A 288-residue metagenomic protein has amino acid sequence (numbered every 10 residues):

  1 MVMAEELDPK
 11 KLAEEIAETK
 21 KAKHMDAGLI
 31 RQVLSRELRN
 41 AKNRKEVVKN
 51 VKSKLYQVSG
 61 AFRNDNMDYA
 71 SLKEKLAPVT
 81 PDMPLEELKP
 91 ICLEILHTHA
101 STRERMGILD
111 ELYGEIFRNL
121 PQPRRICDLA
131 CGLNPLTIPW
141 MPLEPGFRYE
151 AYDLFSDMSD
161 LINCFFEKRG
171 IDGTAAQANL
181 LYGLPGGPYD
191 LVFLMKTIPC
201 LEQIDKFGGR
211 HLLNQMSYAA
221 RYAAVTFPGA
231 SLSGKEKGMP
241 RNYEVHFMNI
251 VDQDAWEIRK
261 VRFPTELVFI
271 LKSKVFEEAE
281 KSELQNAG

Functional and structural regions predicted by a protein language model:
L38-N119: Class I SAM-dependent methyltransferase Rossmann-like catalytic core, especially the SAM/SAH-binding loop
P123-N134: Conserved class I S-adenosyl-L-methionine
L133-P145: Conserved SAM-binding loop of SAM-dependent methyltransferases across substrates and taxa, primarily the Class I
I138, D190-D205: A short SAM/SAH-binding and catalytic strip from SAM-dependent methyltransferases
R148-D153: Conserved SAM-binding motif I beta-strand of class I
F155-D157: Conserved SAM/SAH-binding beta-strand->alpha-helix loop
D160-L194: S-adenosyl-L-methionine
A220-L232: Conserved beta-strand signature within the Rossmann-like core of class I S-adenosyl-L-methionine
